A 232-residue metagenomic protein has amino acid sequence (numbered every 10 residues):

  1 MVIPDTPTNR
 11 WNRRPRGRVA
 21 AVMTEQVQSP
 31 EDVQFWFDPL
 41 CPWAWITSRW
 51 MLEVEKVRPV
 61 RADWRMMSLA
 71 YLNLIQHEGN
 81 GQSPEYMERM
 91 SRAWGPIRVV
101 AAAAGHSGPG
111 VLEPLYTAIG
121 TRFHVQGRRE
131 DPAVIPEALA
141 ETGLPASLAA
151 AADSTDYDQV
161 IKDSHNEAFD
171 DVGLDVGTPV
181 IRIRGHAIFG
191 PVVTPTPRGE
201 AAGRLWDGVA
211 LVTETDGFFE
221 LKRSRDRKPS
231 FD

Functional and structural regions predicted by a protein language model:
M1-V22: N-terminal amphipathic/basic-hydrophobic helices that include classical n-h-c signal peptides and signal-anchor
Q26-V27, V180: Short glycine/proline-enriched loop/turn "hinge" motifs that connect secondary-structure elements and lie
V27-M51: Local sequence-structure signature of Cys/Sec-based thiol-disulfide redox active-site neighborhoods
W36-D38, R122, V193: Short strand-loop junctions, especially beta-strand C-caps/beta-turns that link beta-sheets to coils or alpha-helices
W45-I135, G208-V212, E220-R223, P229-D232: Structural alpha/beta surface segment adjacent to cysteine/selenocysteine redox centers across thiol/disulfide enzymes
W50-M51, R129-D232: C-terminal cap of thioredoxin/glutaredoxin-like
